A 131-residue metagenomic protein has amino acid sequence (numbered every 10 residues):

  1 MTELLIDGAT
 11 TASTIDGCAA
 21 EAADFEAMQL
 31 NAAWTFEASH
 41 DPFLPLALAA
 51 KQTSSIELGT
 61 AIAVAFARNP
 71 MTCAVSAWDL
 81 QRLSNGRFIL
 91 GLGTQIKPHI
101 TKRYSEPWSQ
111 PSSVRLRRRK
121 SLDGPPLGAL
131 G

Functional and structural regions predicted by a protein language model:
M1-T60: N-terminal beta1-alpha1-beta2 module of alpha/beta enzyme domains
T2-T11, P70-G131: Flexible, glycine-rich active-site loops centered on histidine and acidic residues that chelate a metal or position
F36, A63-N69, P107: Glycine-rich "substrate-gating" loop/helix at the edge of Rossmann-like oxidoreductase active sites
S39, F66, I96-P98: Feature marks short, surface-exposed loop/turn motifs that line or immediately flank catalytic pockets and channel
F43-A63, A67, V114-L127: Alpha-helix-loop-beta-strand connector modules within alpha/beta enzyme cores
